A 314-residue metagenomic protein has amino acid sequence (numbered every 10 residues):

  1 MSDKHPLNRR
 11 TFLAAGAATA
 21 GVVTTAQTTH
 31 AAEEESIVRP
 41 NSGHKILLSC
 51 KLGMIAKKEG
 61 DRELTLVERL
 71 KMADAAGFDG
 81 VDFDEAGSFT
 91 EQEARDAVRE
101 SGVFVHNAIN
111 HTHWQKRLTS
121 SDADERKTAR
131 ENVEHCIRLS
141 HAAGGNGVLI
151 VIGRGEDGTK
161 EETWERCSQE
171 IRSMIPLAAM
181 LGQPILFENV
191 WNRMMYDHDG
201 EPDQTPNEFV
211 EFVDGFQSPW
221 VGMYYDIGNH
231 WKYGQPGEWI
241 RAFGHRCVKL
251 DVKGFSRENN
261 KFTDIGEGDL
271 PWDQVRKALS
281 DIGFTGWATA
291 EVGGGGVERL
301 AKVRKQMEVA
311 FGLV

Functional and structural regions predicted by a protein language model:
M1-G77, G144-N146, D197, P206-V314: Histidine-acidic metal/acid-base catalytic patches
T11, A15-V23, Q27, P40 (+4 more regions): Active-site acidic/histidine proton-transfer and metal-coordination neighborhood in alpha/beta enzyme cores
M54-A56, G87, H111-W114, I152-E156 (+4 more regions): Active-site-proximal loop/turn and secondary-structure-junction residues that shape catalytic pockets, frequently
K58-E59, F83-D84, R126, W164 (+2 more regions): A generic secondary-structure micro-motif detector that highlights 1-2 residue hydrophobic/ambivalent hotspots embedded
R69, A94, C136, M174 (+1 more regions): Aromatic/hydrophobic pocket-lining residues that form π-stacking "cages" and hydrophobic walls in ligand
D82-R99, G158: Glycine-rich, proline-tolerant flexible connector loops at the mouths of alpha/beta enzymes
Q92-D96, H113, L118-S120, K160-E162 (+3 more regions): Short secondary-structure transition/capping segments
